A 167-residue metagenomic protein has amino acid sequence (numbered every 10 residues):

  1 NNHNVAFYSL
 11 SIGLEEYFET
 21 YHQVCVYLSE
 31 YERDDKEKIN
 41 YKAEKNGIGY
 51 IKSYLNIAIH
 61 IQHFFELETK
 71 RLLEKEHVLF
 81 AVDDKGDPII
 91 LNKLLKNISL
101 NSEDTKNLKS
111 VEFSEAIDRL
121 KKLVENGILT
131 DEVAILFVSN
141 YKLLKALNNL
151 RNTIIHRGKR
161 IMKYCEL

Functional and structural regions predicted by a protein language model:
N1-I59, H63, L72: Charged alpha-helical initiation segments
H3, Q62, K106-K109, F113 (+1 more regions): Intrinsic-disorder-associated interaction segments
E16, T20, N97, L123-N126 (+1 more regions): Surface-exposed polar/charged interaction patches
F18, H22, T69, L73 (+3 more regions): Hydrophobic/aromatic-lined pockets within catalytic cores
C25, S29, E76-D84, E166: Structured alpha-helical bundle/scaffold domains in large eukaryotic membrane-trafficking regulators
I51-L73, L136-T153: Elongated alpha-helical scaffolds
E68, E74-L144: A broadly used, surface-exposed interaction patch
G127-L167: Charge-enriched, short contiguous segments at helix-coil
